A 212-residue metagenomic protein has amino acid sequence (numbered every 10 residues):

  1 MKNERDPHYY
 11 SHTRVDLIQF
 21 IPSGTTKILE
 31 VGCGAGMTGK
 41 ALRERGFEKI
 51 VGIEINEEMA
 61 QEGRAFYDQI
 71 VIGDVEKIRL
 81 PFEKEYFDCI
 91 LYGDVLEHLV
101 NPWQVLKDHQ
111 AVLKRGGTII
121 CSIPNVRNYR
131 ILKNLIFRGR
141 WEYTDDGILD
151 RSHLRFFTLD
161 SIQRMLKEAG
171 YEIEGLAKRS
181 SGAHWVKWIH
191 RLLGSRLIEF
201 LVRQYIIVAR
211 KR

Functional and structural regions predicted by a protein language model:
M1-E85, C89, W103-L106, C121 (+4 more regions): Conserved N-terminal segment of class I S-adenosyl-L-methionine
C89-V95: A short beta-strand submotif of the Rossmann-like class I SAM-dependent methyltransferase core that lines
V100-Q104, I131: Short N-terminal helix/helix-N-cap motif within the alpha/beta-hydrolase-1
W103-R115: A short glycine-rich, Lys/Arg-flanked "PGG" loop and its adjoining helix->strand segment in the class I
G117-I123: Conserved beta-strand signature within the Rossmann-like core of class I S-adenosyl-L-methionine
D145-S161: Acceptor-substrate binding/catalytic loop of class I
D160-A177: A SAM-dependent methyltransferase catalytic signature shared across enzymes that methylate proteins
I206-R212: C-terminal lobe and adjacent flexible extensions of AdoMet/dcAdoMet transferase-like proteins
